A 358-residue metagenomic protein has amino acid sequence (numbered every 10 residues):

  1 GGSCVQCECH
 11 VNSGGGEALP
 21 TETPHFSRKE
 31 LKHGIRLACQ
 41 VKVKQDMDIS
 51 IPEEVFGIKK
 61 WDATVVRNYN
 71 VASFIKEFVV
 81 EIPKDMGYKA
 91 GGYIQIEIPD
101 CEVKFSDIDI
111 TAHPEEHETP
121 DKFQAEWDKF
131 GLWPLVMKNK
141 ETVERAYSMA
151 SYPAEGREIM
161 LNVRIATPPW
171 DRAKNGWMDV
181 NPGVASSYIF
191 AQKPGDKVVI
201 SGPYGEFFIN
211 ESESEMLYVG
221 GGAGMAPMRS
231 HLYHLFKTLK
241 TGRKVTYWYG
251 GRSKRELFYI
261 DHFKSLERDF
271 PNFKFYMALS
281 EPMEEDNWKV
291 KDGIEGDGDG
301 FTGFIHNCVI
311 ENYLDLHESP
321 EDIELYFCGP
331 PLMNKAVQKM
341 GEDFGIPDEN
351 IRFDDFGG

Functional and structural regions predicted by a protein language model:
G1, C9-H33, G242-G358: Reductase modules of NAD(P)H-dependent flavoproteins
G1-Q6, A38-K42: Cysteine-centered iron-sulfur cluster-binding motifs in ferredoxin-type domains/subunits of redox enzymes
P24-K84: Fe-S ferredoxin-like electron-transfer domains and their immediately adjacent linker/connector regions across
V43, V55-F56, D100-V103, G202-F207: Short, charged beta-turn/beta-strand-edge "cap" motif at the junction between a beta-strand and an adjacent loop
D62-P194, G251-R252, A278-P282: Ferredoxin-reductase
Y188, S201-S214: A short, basic/flexible loop-to-alpha-helix module at the beginning of a structural domain
P227-L239: Histidine-anchored nucleotide/phosphate-binding helix
